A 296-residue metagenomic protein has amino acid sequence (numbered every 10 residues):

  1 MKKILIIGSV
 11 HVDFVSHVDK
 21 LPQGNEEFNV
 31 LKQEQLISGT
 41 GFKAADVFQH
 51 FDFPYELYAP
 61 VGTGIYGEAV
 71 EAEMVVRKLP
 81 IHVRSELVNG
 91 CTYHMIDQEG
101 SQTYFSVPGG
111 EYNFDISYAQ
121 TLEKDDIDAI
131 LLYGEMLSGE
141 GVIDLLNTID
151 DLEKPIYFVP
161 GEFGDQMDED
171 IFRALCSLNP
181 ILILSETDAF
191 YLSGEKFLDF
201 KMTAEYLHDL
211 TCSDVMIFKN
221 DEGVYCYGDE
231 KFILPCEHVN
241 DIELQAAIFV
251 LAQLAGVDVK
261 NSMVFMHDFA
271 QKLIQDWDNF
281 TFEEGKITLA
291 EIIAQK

Functional and structural regions predicted by a protein language model:
M1-V10, E73-R84, D97-I181, E186-I233 (+3 more regions): Ribokinase/PfkB-type carbohydrate-kinase core domain
M1-Y58, I65-A69, P235, N279: Glycine-rich phosphate/adenosyl-contacting loop at the front of the ribokinase-like
A45-V47, F190-S193, V239-F269: Short, small-residue alpha-helix embedded
L87-G90: Short acidic/glycine-enriched loop/turn segments that link adjacent beta-strands
Y93: C-terminal catalytic lobe of FAD-dependent flavoproteins
A270-T281: Short arginine-rich
